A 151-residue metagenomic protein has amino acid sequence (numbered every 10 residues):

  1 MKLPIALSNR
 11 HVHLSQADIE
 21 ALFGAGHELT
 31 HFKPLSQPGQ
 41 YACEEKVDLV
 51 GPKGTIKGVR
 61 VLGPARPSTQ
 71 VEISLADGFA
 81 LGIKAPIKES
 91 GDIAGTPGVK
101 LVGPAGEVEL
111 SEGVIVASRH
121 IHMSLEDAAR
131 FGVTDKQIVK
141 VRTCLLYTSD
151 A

Functional and structural regions predicted by a protein language model:
M1-H27: N-terminal, positively charged regions that mediate nucleic acid binding
T30-D77: Translation machinery proteins
E45-G51, G98-P104, K136-L145: Short conserved beta-strand and strand-loop elements enriched in small hydrophobics with frequent Asp/Gly
G58-P104: Ordered, amphipathic secondary-structure segments that act as subunit-interaction surfaces in large macromolecular
V102-A105, L110-R119: Surface-exposed beta-loop interaction hotspot
H120-L125: Active-site glycine-rich loop that binds ribose-phosphate moieties when present
Y147-A151: Conserved small/polar residues in nucleotide/adenosyl-binding loops
